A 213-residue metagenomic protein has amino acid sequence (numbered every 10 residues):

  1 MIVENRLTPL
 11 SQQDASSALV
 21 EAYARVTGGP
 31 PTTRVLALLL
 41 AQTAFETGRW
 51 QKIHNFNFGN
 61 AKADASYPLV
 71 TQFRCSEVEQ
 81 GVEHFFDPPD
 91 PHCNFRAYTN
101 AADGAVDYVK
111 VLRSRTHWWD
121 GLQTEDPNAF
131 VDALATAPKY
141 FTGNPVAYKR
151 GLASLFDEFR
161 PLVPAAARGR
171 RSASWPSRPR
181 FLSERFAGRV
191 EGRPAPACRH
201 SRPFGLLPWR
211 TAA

Functional and structural regions predicted by a protein language model:
M1-H200, F204-A212: Catalytic cores of secreted/periplasmic lytic hydrolases that degrade extracellular macromolecules
